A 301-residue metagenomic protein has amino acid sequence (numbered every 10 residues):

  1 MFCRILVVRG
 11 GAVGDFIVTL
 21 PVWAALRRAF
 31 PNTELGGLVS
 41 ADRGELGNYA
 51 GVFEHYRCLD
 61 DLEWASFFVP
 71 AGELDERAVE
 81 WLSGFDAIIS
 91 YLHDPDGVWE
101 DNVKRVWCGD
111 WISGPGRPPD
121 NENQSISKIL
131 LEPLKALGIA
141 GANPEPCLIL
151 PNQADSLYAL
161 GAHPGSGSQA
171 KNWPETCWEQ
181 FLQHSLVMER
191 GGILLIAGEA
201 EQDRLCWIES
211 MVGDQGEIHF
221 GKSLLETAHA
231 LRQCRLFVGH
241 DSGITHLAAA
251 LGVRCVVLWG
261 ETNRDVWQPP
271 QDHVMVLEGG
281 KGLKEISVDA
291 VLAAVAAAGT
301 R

Functional and structural regions predicted by a protein language model:
M1-R301: Catalytic machinery of carbohydrate-active enzymes, primarily nucleotide-sugar-dependent glycosyltransferases
